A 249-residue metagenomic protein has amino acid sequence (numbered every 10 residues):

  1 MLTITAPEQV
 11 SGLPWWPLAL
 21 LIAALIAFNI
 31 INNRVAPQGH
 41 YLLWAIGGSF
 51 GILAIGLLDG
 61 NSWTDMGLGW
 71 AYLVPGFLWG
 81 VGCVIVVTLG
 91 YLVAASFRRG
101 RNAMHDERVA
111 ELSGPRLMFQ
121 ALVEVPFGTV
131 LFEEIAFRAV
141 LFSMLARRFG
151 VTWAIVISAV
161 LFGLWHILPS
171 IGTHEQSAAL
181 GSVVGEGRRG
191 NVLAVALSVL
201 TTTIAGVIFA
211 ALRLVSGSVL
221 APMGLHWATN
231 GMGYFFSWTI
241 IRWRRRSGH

Functional and structural regions predicted by a protein language model:
M1-V10: Short, Lys/Arg-rich, polar N-terminal cytosolic tail immediately upstream of the first transmembrane signal-anchor
Q9-T64, P75-W79, E111-Q120: Alpha-helical transmembrane segments in multi-pass membrane proteins
W15-N33, S62, M66-L68, R99-G100 (+3 more regions): Hydrophobic alpha-helical transmembrane segments
L18, I22, I26, A45-S49 (+8 more regions): Alpha-helical transmembrane spans of integral membrane proteins, capturing the lipid-embedded, hydrophobic core of TM
I22-I31, L53-A54, T88-G90, A159-L168 (+1 more regions): Aromatic-anchored segments of alpha-helical transmembrane domains
N33-R34, A54-W63, G82, P169-G172 (+1 more regions): Juxtamembrane membrane-interface segments at transmembrane alpha-helix termini
W63-F132, A146-R147, Q176-R189, S247-H249: Juxtamembrane helix-loop-helix connectors linking adjacent transmembrane helices in multi-pass membrane enzymes
R116-H249: Transmembrane helix-loop-helix hairpins at the membrane interface of multi-pass integral membrane proteins
